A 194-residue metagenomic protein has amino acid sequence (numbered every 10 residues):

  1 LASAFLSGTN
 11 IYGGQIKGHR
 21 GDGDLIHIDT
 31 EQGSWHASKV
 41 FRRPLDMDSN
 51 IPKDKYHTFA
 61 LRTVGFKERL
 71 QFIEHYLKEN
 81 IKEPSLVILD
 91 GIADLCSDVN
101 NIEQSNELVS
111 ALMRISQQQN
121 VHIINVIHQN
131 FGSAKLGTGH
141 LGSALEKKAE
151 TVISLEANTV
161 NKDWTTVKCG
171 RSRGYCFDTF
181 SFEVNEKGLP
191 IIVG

Functional and structural regions predicted by a protein language model:
L1: Hydrophobic positions on the alpha1 helix immediately C-terminal to the Walker A/P-loop
A4-D22: Post-Walker A helix-loop "phosphate-sensing" segment adjacent to the P-loop in P-loop NTPases
S7, K78-I81, Q117: Residue-level signal for alpha-helix termini/capping positions
T9-N10, D48, C96, S116 (+1 more regions): A generic secondary-structure signal for well-formed alpha-helical elements
G13-G18, H75-K78, R114, G142-S143: Short, flexible, glycine/charge-rich loop motifs used to bind or transfer phosphoryl groups or to couple energy/partner
H19-E103, E107, K187-L189: Conserved inter-motif catalytic segment of the P-loop NTP-binding fold
I26-H27, L86, E103-I191: Phosphate-binding/switch region of NTP-binding enzymes
